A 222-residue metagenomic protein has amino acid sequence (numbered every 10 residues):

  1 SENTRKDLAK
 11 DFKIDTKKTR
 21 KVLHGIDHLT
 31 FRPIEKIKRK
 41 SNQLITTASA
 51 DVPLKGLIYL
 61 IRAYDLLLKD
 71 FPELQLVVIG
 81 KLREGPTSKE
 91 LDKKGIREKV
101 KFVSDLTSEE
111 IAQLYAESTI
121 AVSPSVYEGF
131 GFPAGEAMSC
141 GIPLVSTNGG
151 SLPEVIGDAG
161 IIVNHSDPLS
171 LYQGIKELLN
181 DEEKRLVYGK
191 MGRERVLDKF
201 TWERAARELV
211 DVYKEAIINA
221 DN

Functional and structural regions predicted by a protein language model:
N3, G25: Carbohydrate-associated surface elements
I37-Y64: Conserved donor-binding/catalytic core segment of Leloir-type glycosyltransferases
T47, I61, Q75-S88, S104: Glycosyltransferase donor-sugar binding loop
S88-E109: Nucleotide-activated donor-binding/catalytic signature segment of Leloir-type glycosyltransferases, i.e., the conserved
D105, Q113-S118: Short alpha-helical donor nucleotide-sugar binding micro-motif in glycosyltransferases
V126: Aromatic "clamp/platform" in nucleotide-sugar-dependent glycosyltransferases that forms part of the donor/acceptor
P143-S146: Short hydrophobic beta-strand element within catalytic cores of glycosyltransferases and related nucleotide-activated
I161-P168, E177-E182: Conserved acidic donor-binding segment of nucleotide-sugar-dependent glycosyltransferases
